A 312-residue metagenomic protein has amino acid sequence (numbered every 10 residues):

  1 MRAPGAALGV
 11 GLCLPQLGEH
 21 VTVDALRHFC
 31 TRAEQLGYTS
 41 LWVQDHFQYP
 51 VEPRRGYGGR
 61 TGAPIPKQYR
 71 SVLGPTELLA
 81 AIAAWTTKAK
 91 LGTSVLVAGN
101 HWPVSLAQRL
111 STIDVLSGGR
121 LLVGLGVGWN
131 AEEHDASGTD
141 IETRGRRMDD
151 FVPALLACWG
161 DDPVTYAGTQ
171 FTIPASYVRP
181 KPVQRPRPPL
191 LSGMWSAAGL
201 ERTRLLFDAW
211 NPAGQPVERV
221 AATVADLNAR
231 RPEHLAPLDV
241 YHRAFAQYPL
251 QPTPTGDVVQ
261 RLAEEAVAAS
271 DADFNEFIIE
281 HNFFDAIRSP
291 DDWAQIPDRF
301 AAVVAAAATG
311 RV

Functional and structural regions predicted by a protein language model:
M1-V312: Active-site-adjacent structural elements that line small-molecule/cofactor binding pockets in enzymes
